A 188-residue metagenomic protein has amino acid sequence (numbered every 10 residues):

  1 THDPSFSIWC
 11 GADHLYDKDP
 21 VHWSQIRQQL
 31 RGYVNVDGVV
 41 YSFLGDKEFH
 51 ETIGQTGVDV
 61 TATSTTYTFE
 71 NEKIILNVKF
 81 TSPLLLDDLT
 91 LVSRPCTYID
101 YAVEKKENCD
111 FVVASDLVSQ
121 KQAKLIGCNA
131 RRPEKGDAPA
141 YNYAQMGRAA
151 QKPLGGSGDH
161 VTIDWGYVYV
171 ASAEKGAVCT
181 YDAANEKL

Functional and structural regions predicted by a protein language model:
T1-L188: Accessory carbohydrate-recognition regions in carbohydrate-active enzymes
